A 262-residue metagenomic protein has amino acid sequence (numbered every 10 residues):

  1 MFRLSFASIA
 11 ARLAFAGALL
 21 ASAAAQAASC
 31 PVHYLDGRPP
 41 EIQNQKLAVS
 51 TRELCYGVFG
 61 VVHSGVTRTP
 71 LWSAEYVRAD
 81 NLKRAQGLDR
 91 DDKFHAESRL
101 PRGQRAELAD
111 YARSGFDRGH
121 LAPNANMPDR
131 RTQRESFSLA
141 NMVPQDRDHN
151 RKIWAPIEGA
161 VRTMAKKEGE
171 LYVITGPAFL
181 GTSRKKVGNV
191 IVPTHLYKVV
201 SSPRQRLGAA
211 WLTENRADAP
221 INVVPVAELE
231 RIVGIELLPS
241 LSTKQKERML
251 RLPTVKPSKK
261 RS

Functional and structural regions predicted by a protein language model:
F2-F6, L19-S262: Domain-level detector for secreted/extracellular nuclease and nuclease-toxin modules, and for the ENPP-like C-terminal
S8-G17: Sec-dependent N-terminal signal peptides
